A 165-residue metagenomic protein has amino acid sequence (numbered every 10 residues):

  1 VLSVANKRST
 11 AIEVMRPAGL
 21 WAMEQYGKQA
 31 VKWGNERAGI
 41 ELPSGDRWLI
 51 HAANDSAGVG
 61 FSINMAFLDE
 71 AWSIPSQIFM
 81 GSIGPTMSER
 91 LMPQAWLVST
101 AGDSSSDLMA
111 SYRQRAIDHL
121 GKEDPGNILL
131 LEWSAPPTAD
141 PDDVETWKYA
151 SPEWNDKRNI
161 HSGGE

Functional and structural regions predicted by a protein language model:
V1-L2, M65, Q94: Residue-level preference for the first positions of well-ordered beta-strands
L2-N54, R113, I117-L131: Conserved nucleotide-state-sensing and coupling region of NTP-binding domains
A5, E70, S99-T100: Conserved residues at beta->alpha junctions
S9-I12, W48, A57-G58, I74-P75 (+2 more regions): Flexible loop/turn segments at secondary-structure boundaries
G19, M23-Y26, W72, G84 (+2 more regions): Hydrophobic/aromatic-lined pockets within catalytic cores
N35-S88: Conserved RecA-like ASCE ATPase "motif II neighborhood" in helicase/translocase motors
E36-R37, Q77-E165: Non-catalytic, compositionally simple segments
